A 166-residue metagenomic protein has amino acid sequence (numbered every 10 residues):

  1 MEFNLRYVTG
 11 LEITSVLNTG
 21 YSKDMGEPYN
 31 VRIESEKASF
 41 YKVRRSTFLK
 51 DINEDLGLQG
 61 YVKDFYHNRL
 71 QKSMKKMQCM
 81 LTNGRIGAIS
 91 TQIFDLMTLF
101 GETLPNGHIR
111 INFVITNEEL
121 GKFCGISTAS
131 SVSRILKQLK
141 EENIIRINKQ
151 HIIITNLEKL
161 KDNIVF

Functional and structural regions predicted by a protein language model:
F3-H67, Q71: Cyclic-nucleotide recognition modules
R6, Y41, G87, F113 (+1 more regions): Residues that recognize and position ribonucleotide moieties
V8-L11, V16-G20, M80, V114-E118 (+2 more regions): Surface-exposed loop/turn and secondary-structure junction residues enriched for glycine/proline
M25, K50, G57-G60, F65 (+5 more regions): General N-terminal targeting signals
Y29-D51, S90-T103, L139, I144-I145: A broadly tuned preference for mixed-charge, low-complexity surface segments
G57-C124: Polybasic "coupling" helices that flank or enter modular domains
L96-F166: Phosphate-/nucleic-acid-contacting segments
